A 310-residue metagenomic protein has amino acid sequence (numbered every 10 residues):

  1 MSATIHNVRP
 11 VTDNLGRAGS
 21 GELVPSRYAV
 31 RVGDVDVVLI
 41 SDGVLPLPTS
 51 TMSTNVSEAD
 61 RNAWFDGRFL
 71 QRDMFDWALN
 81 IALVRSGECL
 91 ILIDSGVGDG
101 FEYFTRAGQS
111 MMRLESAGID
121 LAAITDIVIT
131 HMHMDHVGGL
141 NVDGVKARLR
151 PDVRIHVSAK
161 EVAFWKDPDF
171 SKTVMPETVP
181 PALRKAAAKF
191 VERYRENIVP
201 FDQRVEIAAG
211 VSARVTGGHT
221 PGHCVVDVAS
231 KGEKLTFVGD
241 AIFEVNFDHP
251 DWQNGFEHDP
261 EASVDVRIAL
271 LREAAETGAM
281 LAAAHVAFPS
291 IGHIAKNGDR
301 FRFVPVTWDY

Functional and structural regions predicted by a protein language model:
M1-S26, T307-Y310: Basic/polar N-terminal segments that are highly enriched at the extreme N-terminus, encompassing both cleavable
L23-S116, V225-D240: Conserved beta-strand hairpin/beta-sheet module of binuclear metal-dependent hydrolase folds, prominently
P25-S26, P46-P48, M132-G139, F164 (+3 more regions): Active-site environment of divalent metal-dependent phosphoester hydrolases
D34, V84, D94, I124 (+7 more regions): Divalent metal-coordination and catalytic microenvironments
D42-G43, S95-G98, M132, K160-E161 (+4 more regions): Active-site metal-binding loops of divalent metal-dependent hydrolases
D73, T105-H156: Active-site metal-binding motif and surrounding structural segment of the metallo-beta-lactamase
F104, K231-Y310: Cap/insert and terminal regions of metallo-dependent hydrolase folds
G108, R113-I119, A123, D152-V215 (+1 more regions): Metallo-beta-lactamase
